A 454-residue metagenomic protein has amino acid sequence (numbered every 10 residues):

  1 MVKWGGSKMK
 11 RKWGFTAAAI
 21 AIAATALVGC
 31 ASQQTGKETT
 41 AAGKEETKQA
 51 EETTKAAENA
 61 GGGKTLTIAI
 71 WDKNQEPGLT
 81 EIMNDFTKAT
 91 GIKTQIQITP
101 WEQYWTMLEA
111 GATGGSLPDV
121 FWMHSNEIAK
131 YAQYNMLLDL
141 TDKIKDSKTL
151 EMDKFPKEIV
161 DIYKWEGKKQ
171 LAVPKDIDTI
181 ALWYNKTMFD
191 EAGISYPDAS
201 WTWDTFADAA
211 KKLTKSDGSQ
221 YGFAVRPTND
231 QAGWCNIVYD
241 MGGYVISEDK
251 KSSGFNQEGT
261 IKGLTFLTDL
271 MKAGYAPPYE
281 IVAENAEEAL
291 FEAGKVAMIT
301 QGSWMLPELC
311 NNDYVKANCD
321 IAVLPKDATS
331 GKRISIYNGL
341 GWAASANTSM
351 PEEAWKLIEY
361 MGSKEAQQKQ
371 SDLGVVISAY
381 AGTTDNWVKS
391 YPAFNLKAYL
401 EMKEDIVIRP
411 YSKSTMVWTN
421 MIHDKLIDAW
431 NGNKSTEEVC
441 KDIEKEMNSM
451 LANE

Functional and structural regions predicted by a protein language model:
A56-A60, N126-A181, N318-A322, V388-P392 (+1 more regions): Hinge/lid segment of periplasmic solute-binding proteins
N59, T141-F155, A199, F223 (+5 more regions): Short, solvent-exposed loop/beta-turn-alpha elements that line the ligand-binding surface or hinge of extracytoplasmic
K64-T67, N84-A89, K93, K168 (+6 more regions): Extracytoplasmic/periplasmic substrate-recognition and gating elements
D85-F155, E191-G193, L290, G294-M298 (+1 more regions): Extracytoplasmic "Venus flytrap"/periplasmic binding protein-like
A110-G111, S116-D119, K148-M188, Y221 (+2 more regions): A structural signal for short loop-to-beta-strand junctions that line the ligand-binding cleft of periplasmic/secreted
D161, A322, D372-N420, D424 (+2 more regions): Long, aromatic- and glycine/proline-rich binding clefts that accommodate carbohydrate-like moieties
E166-K175, I180, D190, D204-S253 (+2 more regions): Extracytoplasmic/periplasmic solute-binding protein
A209-K212, K250-E280, L324: Glycine-centered hinge/linker elements that transmit conformational signals in sensory and ligand-binding systems
